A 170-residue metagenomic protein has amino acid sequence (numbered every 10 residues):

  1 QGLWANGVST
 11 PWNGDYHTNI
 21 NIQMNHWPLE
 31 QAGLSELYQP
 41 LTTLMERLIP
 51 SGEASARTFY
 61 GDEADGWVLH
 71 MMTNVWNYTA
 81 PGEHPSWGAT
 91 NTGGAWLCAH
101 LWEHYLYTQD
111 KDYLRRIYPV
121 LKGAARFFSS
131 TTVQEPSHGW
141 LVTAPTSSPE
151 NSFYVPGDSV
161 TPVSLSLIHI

Functional and structural regions predicted by a protein language model:
Q1-R116: Substrate-binding groove/exosite segments of carbohydrate-active enzymes
L3, Y16, Q134-L165: Aromatic-lined, polymer-binding surfaces characteristic of secreted/periplasmic polysaccharide-degrading enzymes
V8, L37, V68, V75 (+5 more regions): Extended aliphatic helical segments
L44-R47, S51, V120-T131: Alpha-helical scaffold segments in carbohydrate-active enzymes
F59, F127-F128, F153-Y154: Phenylalanine-focused residue identity feature
E103-Y107, F127-S130, Q134: Conserved helix-loop functional segments at active or binding sites
R115-Y118, S137: Metal-dependent active-site segment of extracytoplasmic phospho-/sulfohydrolases and closely related
I168-I170: Conserved small/polar residues in nucleotide/adenosyl-binding loops
